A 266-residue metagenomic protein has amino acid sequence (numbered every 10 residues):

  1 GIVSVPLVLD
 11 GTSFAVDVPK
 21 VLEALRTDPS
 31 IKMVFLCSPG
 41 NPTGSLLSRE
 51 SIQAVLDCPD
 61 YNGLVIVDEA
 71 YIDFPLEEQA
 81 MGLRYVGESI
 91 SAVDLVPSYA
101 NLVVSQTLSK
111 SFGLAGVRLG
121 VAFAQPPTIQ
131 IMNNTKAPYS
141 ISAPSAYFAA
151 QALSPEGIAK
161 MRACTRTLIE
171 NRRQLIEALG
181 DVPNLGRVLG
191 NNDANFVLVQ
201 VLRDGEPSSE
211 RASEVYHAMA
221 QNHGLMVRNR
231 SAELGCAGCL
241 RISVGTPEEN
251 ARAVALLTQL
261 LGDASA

Functional and structural regions predicted by a protein language model:
V5-G11: Short beta->alpha connector loops at strand-helix junctions that form conserved, small/polar/Pro-enriched
T12-Q79, L83-R84: Active-site phosphate-binding strand-loop segment of PLP-dependent enzymes
E50, S208, Q221-N222, A232-A266: PLP-dependent enzyme catalytic core of the Aspartate aminotransferase-like
G63, E78-S109, P127-I131, L240: Conserved active-site segment immediately N-terminal to the catalytic lysine that forms the internal aldimine
L95, N101-D181, R187-L189: PLP-dependent aminotransferase class I/II
G116, D193-N195, L234-A237: Short acidic/glycine-enriched loop/turn segments that link adjacent beta-strands
L168-I169, D181-H223, L240, V244: Conserved PLP-binding catalytic core of the aspartate aminotransferase-like
